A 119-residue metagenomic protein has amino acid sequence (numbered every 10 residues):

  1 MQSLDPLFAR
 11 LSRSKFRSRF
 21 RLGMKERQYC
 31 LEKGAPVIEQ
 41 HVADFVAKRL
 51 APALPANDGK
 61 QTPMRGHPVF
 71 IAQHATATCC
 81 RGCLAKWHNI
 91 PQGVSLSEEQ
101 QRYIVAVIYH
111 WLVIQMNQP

Functional and structural regions predicted by a protein language model:
M1-V46: Core of compact, soluble alpha-helical bundle domains
M24-K33, Q61-G66, W111: Membrane-interfacial helix-loop segments of redox and metal-homeostasis proteins, especially TM-loop-TM junctions
A56-A77: Immediate flanking context of iron-sulfur cluster ligation sites
G82-A106: Iron-sulfur (Fe-S) cluster-binding segments and ferredoxin-like electron-carrier domains, especially [2Fe-2S]
Y103-P119: Short Fe-S-cluster ligation motifs
